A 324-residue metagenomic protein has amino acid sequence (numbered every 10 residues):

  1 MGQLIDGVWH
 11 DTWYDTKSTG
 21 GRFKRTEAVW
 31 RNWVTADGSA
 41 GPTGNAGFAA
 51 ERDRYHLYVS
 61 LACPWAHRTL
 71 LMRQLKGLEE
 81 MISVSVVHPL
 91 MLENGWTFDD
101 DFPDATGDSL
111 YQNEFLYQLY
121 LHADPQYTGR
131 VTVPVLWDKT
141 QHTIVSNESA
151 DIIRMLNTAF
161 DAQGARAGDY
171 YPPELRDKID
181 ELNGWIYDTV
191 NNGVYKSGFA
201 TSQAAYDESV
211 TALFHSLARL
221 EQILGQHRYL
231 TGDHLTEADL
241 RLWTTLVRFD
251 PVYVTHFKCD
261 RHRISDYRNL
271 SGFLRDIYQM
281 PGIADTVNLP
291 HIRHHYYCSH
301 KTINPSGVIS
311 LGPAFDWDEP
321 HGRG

Functional and structural regions predicted by a protein language model:
M1-G324: C-terminal alpha-helical interaction module
